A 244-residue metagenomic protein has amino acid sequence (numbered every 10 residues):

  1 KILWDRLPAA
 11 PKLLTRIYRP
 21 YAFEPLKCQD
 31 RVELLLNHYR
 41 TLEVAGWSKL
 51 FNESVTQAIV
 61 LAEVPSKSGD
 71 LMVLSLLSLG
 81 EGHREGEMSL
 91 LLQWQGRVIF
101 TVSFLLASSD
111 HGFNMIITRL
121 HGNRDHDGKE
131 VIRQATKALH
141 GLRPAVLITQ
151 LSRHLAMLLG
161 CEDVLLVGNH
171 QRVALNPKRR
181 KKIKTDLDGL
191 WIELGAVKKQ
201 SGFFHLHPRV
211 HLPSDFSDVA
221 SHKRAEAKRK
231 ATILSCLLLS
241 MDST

Functional and structural regions predicted by a protein language model:
K1-Q134, R224-T244: Non-catalytic substrate-recognition and accessory regions of acyl/acetyltransferase enzymes
I17, C28, K49, Q57 (+5 more regions): Generic marker of "main functional regions" within proteins
K27, R180-K184, D188, F216-A227: Short, structured coil/loop segments at alpha-helix boundaries
H38, H83, H126, H140 (+4 more regions): Histidine (H) residue identity feature
V60-V64, M72-L76, E162, A196-V197 (+1 more regions): Generic preference for hydrophobic/aromatic residues in regular secondary structure cores
L61, A174-R179, R209-S214: Charge-rich, low-complexity amphipathic helices in intrinsically disordered tails/linkers adjacent to domains
I99-F100, A107-K198: Acyl-donor binding region in acyl/amide transferases
A196-T244: Charge-rich, low-complexity intrinsically disordered segments
